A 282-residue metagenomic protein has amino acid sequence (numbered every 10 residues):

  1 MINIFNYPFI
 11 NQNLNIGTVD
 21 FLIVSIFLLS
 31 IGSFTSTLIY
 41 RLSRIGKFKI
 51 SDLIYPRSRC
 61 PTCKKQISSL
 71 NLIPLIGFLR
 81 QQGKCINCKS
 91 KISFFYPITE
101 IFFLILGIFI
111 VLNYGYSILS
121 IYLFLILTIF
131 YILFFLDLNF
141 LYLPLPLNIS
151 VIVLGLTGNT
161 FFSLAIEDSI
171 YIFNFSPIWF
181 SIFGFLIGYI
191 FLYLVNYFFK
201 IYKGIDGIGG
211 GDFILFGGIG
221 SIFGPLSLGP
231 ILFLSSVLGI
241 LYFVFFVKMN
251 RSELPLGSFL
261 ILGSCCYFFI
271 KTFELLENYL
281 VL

Functional and structural regions predicted by a protein language model:
M1-I16, N278-L282: Short, strongly hydrophobic alpha-helical membrane anchors
L22, I26, S30, F34 (+13 more regions): Generic alpha-helical transmembrane segments of integral inner-membrane proteins, especially permease/transport modules
T35-F95: Membrane-proximal soluble regions of multi-pass membrane proteins
S36-R41, Q82-S90, F130-Y142, Y193-I205 (+1 more regions): C-terminal ends of transmembrane helices
N113-L119, S221-P230, T272: Transmembrane helix interruption/hinge and helix-loop junction motifs
S117-F124, Y142-L147, S252-L254: Short, aromatic-rich membrane-interface segments at the entry and exit of alpha-helical transmembrane domains
L125-L238, E277-L282: Functional transmembrane core segments of multi-pass inner-membrane proteins
G209-G211, V244-C266: Interfacial loop-to-transmembrane junctions
